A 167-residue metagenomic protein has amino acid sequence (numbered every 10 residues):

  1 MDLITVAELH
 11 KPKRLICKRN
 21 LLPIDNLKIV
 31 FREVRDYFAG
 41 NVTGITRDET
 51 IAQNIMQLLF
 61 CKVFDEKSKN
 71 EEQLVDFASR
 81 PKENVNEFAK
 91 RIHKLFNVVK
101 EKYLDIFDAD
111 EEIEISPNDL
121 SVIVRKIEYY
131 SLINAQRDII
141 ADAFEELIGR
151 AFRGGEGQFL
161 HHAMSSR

Functional and structural regions predicted by a protein language model:
M1-E101: Charged, often flexible domain-edge or linker segments that flank or initiate folded functional domains
I45-Q53, I133-R137, Q158-F159: Alpha-helix N-cap/helix-initiation sites
M56, F60, F64-F152: Long recognition/docking surfaces used for binding and targeting
F152-L160: Dynamic helix-loop-helix/coil hinge segments at AAA+ ATPase domain boundaries and subdomain interfaces
H162-R167: Conserved S-adenosyl-L-methionine
